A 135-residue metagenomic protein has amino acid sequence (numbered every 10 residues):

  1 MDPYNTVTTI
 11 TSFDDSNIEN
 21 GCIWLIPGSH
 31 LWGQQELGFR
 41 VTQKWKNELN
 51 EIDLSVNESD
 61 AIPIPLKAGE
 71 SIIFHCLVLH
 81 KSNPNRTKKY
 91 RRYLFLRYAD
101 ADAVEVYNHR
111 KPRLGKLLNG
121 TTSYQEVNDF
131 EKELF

Functional and structural regions predicted by a protein language model:
M1-I18, P65-A68, I73, R97-D102: Short, conserved beta-strand element in jelly-roll/cupin
D2-Y4, Q35-R40, E51-L54, Y93-L94 (+2 more regions): Short, surface-exposed, polar/charged, turn-prone segments marking secondary-structure boundaries
T6-T9, F13-D14, T42-I52, A61-I62 (+2 more regions): Low-complexity, flexible helical/coil segments
V7, G21, R92: Change "...and in nucleic-acid phosphodiester-cleaving endonucleases..." to "...and in nucleic-acid processing enzymes
S16-L79: Double-stranded beta-helix
S71-I73, L77-F135: Non-heme Fe(II)/2-oxoglutarate
